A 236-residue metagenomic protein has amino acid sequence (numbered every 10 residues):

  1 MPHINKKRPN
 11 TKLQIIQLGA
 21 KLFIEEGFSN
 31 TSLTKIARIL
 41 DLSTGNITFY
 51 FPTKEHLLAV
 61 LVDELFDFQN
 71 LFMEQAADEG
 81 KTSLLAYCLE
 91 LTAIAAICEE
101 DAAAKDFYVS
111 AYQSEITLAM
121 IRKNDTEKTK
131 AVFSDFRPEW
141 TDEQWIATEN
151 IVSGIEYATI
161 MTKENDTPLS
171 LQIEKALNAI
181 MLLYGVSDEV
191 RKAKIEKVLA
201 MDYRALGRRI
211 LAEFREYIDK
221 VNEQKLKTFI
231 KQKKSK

Functional and structural regions predicted by a protein language model:
I4, T11, I15-L18: N-terminal positioning helix adjacent to the helix-turn-helix/winged-helix DNA-binding module
P9, L13, D67, L85-C88: Amphipathic alpha-helical repeat elements characteristic of tetratricopeptide repeat
Q14, L22-H56, V60: Helix-turn-helix
L18-E26, L71-Q75, I97, I151-T159: Solvent-exposed, amphipathic alpha-helical segments
K54, E64-D67: CheY-like receiver
V60, L71-A104, R122-E127: Hydrophobic alpha-helical connector segments
S110-I160, T167-M181: Amphipathic alpha-helical packing segments from all-alpha helical-bundle domains
K130, S134-D135, N165-K236: C-terminal peripheral helix-coil segments that are non-catalytic and often amphipathic
